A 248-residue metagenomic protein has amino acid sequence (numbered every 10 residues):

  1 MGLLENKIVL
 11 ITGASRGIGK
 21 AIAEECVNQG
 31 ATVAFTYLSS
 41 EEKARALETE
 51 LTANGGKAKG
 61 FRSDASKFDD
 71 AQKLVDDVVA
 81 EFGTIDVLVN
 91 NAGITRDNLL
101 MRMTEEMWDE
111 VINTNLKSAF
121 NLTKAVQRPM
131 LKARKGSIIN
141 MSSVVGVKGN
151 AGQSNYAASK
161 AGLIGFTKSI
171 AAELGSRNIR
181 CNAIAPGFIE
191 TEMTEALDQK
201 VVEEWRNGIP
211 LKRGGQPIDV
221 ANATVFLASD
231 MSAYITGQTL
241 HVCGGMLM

Functional and structural regions predicted by a protein language model:
I8, S15-G17: Conserved glycine-rich cofactor-binding loop
Q29-A46: Conserved glycine-rich Rossmann-like NAD(P)H-binding loop of the short-chain dehydrogenase/reductase
L99-L100, T104-I112, T194, W205: Substrate-binding pocket helix/loop in short-chain dehydrogenase/reductase
F120, I179, R213-V242, L247: C-terminal substrate-recognition "lid" of short-chain dehydrogenase/reductases
T123, S159, T167: Active-site helix of classical SDR
R128, A172-S176, A233: Alpha-helical segment proximal to the catalytic Tyr-Lys
S143: Residue(s) in the substrate-gating loop at a strand-loop-helix junction that position the organic substrate next
